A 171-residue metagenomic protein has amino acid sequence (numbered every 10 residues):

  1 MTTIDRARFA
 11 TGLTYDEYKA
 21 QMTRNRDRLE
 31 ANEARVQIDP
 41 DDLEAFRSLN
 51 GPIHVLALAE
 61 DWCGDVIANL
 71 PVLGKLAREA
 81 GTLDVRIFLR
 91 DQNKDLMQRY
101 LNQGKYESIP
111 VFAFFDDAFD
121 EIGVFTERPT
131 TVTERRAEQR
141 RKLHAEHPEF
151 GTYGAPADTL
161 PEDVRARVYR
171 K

Functional and structural regions predicted by a protein language model:
M1-I53, G74-D84, R90, M97-S108 (+1 more regions): Non-globular targeting/processing and membrane-anchoring segments
H54-E60: Short glycine-rich or small-residue beta-strand-to-loop segments that form or flank ligand, phosphate, metal/Fe-S
D61, D91-N93: Short, solvent-exposed coil/turn elements at secondary-structure transition points
D61-A68: Conserved redox-active cysteine motifs that mediate thiol-disulfide chemistry, especially di-cysteine Cys-X(1-2)-Cys
